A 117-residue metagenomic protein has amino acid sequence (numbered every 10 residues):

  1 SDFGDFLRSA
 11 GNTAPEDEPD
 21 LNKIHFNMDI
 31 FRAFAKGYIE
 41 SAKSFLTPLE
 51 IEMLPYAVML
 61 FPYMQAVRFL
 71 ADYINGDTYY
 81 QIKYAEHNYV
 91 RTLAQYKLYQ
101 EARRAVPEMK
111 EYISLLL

Functional and structural regions predicted by a protein language model:
S1-S44, L60-Y79: Active-site activation/catalytic loop segments of kinase-like enzymes and analogous catalytic loops in related
N27, T47-P48, K110, L117: General structural signal for secondary-structure boundaries
I39, P55, Y84-H87: Sparse, context-dependent recognition of short Cys/His-centered cofactor- or disulfide-binding micro-motifs
L46-V58: All-alpha amphipathic helical-bundle segments outside canonical DNA-binding/catalytic cores that form hydrophobic
M64-L117: ATP/Mg2+ or Mg2+-diphosphate-binding catalytic cores that bind nucleotide phosphates or diphosphates via glycine-rich
